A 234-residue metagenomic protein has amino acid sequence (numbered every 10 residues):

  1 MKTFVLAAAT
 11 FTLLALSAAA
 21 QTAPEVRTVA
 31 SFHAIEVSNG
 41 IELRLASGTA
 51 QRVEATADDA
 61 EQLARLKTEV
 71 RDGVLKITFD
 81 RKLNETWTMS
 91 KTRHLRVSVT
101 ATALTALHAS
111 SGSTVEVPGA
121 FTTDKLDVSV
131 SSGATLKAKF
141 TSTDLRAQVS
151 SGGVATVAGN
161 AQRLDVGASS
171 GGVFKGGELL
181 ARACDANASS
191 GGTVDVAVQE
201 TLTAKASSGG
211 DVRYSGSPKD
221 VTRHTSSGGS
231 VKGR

Functional and structural regions predicted by a protein language model:
A7-A15: Bacterial N-terminal signal peptides
A19-S110, T114-S129, K139-R146, A158-D165 (+2 more regions): Acidic (Asp/Glu) and glycine-rich low-complexity loops/linkers that are typically intrinsically disordered
A155-R234: Short, surface-exposed interaction patches in beta-rich subdomains that mediate adhesion/assembly near membranes
